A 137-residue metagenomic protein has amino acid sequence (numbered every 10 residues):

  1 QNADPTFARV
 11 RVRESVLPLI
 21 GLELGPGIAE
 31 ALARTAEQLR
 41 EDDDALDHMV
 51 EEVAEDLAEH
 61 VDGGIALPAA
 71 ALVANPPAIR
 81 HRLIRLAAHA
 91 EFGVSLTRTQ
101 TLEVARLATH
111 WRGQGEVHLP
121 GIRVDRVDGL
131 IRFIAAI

Functional and structural regions predicted by a protein language model:
Q1-N2, A70: Short strand-loop junctions, especially beta-strand C-caps/beta-turns that link beta-sheets to coils or alpha-helices
A3-A8: Noncatalytic alpha-helical scaffolds and linker/capping helices
V10-V12: A short, glycine/Asx- and small/polar-enriched loop/turn that sits immediately N-terminal to a beta-strand
E14-L17, G21, I28, A33-I137: AMP-forming adenylation/ATP pyrophosphatase catalytic core
